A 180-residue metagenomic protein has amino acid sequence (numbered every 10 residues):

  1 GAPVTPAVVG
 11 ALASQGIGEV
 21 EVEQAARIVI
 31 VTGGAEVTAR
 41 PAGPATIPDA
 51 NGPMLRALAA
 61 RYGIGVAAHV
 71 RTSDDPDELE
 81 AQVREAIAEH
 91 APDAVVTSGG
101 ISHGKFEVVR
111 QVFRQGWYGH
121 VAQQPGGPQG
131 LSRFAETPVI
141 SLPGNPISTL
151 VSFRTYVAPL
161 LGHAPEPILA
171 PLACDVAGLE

Functional and structural regions predicted by a protein language model:
G1-S73, R84: Short, glycine/charged-enriched hinge/interface segments at domain edges or termini
V4, E19-Q24, R61, I87-H90 (+3 more regions): Solvent-exposed alpha-helices and their adjacent loops that cap or buttress functional pockets in soluble metabolic
V9-G10, R40-G43, L79, E107-R110 (+1 more regions): Short acidic, glycine/serine/threonine-rich loops at helix termini
V20, R27-I30, D93-V95, Q129 (+1 more regions): Structural motif
A35-E36, G99-F106, G144-I147: Short glycine-rich anion-binding loops that position phosphate/pyrophosphate groups of nucleotides and phosphorylated
I47-G52, S73-L79, H120-Q129: A general structural motif
M54-F113: N-terminal small/polar loop signature for handling phosphorylated ligands or for N-terminal nucleophile
V112-E180: Flexible glycine/proline-rich
